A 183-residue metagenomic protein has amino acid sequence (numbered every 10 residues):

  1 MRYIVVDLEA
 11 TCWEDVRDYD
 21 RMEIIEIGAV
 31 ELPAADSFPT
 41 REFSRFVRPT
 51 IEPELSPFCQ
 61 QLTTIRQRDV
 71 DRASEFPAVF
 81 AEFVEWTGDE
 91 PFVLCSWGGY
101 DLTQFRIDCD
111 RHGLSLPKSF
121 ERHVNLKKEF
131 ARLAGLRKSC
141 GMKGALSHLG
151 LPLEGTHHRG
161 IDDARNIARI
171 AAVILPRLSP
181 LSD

Functional and structural regions predicted by a protein language model:
M1-L8: N-terminal accessory regions of nucleic-acid-interacting proteins
R2, D20-I27, E31-T63, V84-D183: Metal-dependent phosphoesterase core characteristic of DEDDh/y 3'-5' exonuclease domains
L8-R17: Short acidic, Gly/Ser-rich segments with clustered Asp/Glu that frequently serve as metal-coordination loops in enzyme
Q61-F80: Metal-dependent phosphoesterase signature
